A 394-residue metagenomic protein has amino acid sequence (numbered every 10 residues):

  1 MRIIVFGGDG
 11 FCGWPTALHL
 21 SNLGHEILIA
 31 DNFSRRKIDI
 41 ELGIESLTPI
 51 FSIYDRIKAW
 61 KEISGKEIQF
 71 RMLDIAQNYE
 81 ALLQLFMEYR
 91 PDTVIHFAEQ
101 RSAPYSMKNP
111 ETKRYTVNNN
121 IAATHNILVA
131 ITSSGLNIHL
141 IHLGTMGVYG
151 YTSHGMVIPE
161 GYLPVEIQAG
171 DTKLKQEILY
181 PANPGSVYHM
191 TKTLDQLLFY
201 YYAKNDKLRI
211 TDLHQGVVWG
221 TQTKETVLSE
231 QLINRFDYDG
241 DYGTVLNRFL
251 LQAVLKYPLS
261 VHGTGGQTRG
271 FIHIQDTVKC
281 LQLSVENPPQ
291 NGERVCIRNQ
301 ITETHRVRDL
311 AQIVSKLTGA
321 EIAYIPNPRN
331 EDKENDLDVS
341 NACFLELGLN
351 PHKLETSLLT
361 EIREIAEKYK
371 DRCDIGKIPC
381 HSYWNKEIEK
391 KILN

Functional and structural regions predicted by a protein language model:
M1-T221, Y383: N-terminal Rossmann-like NAD(P)+-binding domain of SDR-like oxidoreductases, especially those catalyzing
F6, V117-I121, Y188, D239-G243 (+3 more regions): Short, solvent-exposed loop/helix junctions and linker helices that flank or host conserved functional motifs
N22, A253-N394: C-terminal substrate-binding subdomain of Rossmann-fold SDR/epimerase-dehydratase oxidoreductases
N32, N119-N120, N126, N247 (+3 more regions): Asparagine-centered polar/low-complexity signal
Y54-I57, Q196, G243, N247 (+4 more regions): Short, surface-exposed alpha-helical segments at coil->helix boundaries
L73-D74, F86, T116, N234-D241 (+4 more regions): Pocket-edge positions in alpha/beta enzyme catalytic cores
Y79-E80, D92, P104, H125 (+6 more regions): Residues in well-ordered alpha-helical elements
H154-G170, V187, L197-G270, I274-V285 (+1 more regions): NAD(P)-dependent short-chain dehydrogenase/reductase
